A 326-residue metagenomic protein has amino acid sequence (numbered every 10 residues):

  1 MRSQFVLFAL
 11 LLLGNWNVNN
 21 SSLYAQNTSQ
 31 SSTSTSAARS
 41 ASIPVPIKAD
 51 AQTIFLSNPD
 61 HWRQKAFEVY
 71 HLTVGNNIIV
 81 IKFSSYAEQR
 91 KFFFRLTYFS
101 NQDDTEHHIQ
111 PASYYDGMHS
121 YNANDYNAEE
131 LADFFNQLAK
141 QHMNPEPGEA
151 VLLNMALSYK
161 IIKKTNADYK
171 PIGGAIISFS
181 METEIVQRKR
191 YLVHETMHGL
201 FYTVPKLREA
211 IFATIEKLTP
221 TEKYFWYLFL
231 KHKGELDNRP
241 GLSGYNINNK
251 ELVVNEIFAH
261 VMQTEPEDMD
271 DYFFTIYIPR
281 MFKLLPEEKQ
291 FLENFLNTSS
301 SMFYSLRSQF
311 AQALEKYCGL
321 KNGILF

Functional and structural regions predicted by a protein language model:
M1-A25: Classical Sec-dependent N-terminal signal peptides that target proteins to the secretory pathway
L23-G174, S178, E293-Q309, L314-E315 (+1 more regions): A metal-dependent hydrolase signature that marks the N-terminal structural subdomain at the beginning of catalytic folds
I172-I176, T196, E256: Extracellular structured ligand-interaction cores
I176-L192: Short pre-active-site segment immediately N-terminal to the catalytic Zn-binding motif
F179-T183, M197, P205, P266: Short, flexible loop/turn elements at secondary-structure junctions
T196-A213: Catalytic Zn2+-binding segment of zinc metalloproteases
K217-F326: Metalloprotease/metallohydrolase-associated module, dominated by Zn2+-dependent proteases
